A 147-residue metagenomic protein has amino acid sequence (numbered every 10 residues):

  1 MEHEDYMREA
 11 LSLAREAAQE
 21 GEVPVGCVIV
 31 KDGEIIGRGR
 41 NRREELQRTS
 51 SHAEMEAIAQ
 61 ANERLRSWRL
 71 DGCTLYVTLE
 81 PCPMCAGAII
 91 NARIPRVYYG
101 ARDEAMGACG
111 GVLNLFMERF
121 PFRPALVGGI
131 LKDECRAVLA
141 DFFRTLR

Functional and structural regions predicted by a protein language model:
M1-E20, W68, P81-R147: Zinc-dependent deaminase
A10, A14-A17, C27, G37 (+2 more regions): Small-residue (primarily alanine) positions within well-ordered alpha-helices, especially packing/interaction faces
G21-V25, D71: Short, basic and Ser/Thr-rich N-terminal targeting/leader segments
V25-G33: Short beta-strand scaffold segments in enzyme catalytic cores
I36-R43, R123: Short beta->alpha transition motifs characteristic of CBS
R43, V77, A101: Residues that line or immediately flank small-molecule/substrate-binding pockets and catalytic motifs
Q47-S51, M55-A88: Helix-adjacent hinge/juxtasegments
